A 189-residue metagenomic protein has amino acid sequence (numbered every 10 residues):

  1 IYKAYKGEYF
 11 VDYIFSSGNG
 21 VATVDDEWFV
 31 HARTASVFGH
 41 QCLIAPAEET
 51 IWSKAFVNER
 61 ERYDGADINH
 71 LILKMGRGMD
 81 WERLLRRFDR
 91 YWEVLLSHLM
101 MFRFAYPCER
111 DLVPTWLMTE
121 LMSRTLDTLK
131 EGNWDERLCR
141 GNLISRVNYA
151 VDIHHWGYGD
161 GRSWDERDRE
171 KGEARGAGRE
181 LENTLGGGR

Functional and structural regions predicted by a protein language model:
I1-D26: Conserved catalytic core of two-metal-ion nucleotidyltransferases
K6-F10, E27-R189: The feature captures the alpha-helical scaffold/lid subdomain characteristic of nucleotidyltransferase
